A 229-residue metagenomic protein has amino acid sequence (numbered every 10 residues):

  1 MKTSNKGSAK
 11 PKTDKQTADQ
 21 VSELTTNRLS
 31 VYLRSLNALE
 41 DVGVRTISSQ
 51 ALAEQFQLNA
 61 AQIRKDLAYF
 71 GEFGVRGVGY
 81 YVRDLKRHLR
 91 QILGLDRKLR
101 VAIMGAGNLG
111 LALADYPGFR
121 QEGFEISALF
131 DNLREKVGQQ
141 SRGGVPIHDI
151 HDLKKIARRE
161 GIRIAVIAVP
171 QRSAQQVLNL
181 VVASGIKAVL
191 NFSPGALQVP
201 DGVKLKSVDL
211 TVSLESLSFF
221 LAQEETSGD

Functional and structural regions predicted by a protein language model:
M1-R45: Extreme N-terminal segment that seeds HTH/winged-HTH DNA-binding domains in transcriptional regulators
Q20, T46, Q50, Q55-V101: HTH-adjacent hinge/linker in prokaryotic transcriptional regulators
S35-E40, G143-D229: Phosphate-bearing ligand-interacting subdomains that bind or position ATP/ADP/UDP/GDP/NAD(P) or nucleotide-linked
G94-K136: Glycine-rich adenosine-cofactor-binding loop
E135-V145: N-terminal beta-loop-helix "entrance" segment that forms/cooperates in small-molecule cofactor or anionic ligand
